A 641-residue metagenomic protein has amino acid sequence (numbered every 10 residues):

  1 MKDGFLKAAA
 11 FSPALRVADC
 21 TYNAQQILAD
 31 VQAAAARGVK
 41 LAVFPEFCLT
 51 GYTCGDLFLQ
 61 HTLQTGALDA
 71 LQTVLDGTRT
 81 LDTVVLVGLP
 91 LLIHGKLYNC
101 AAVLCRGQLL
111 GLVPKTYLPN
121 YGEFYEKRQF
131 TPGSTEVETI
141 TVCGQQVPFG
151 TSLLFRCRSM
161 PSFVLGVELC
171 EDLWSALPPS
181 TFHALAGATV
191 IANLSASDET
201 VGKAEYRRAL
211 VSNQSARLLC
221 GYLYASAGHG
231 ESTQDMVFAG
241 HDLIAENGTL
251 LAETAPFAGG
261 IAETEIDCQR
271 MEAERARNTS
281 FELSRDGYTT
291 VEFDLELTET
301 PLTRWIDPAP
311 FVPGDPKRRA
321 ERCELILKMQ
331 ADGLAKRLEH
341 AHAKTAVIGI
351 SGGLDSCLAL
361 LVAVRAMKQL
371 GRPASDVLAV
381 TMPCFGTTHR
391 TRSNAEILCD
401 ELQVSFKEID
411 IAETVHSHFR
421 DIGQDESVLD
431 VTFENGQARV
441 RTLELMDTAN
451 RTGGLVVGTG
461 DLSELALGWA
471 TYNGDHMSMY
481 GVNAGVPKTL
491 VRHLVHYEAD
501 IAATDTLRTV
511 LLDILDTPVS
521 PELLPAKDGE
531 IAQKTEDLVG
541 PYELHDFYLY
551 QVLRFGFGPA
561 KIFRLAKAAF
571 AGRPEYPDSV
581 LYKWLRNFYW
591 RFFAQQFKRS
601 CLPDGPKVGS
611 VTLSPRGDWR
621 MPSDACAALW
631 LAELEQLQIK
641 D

Functional and structural regions predicted by a protein language model:
M1-V347, R365-A374, F406: Enzyme catalytic cores with a strong preference for nitrogen-chemistry domains
K7, N23, P161-V164, C220 (+5 more regions): ATP/NTP-dependent adenylation/nucleotidyl-transfer catalytic domains that generate, transfer, or process NMP-activated
